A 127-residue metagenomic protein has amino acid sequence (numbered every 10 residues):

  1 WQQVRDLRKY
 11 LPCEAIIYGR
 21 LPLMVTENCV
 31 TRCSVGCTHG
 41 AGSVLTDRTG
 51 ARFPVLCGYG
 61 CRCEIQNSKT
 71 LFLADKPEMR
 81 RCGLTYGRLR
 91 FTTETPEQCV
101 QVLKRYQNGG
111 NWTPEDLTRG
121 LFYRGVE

Functional and structural regions predicted by a protein language model:
W1-E127: Active-site pocket-lining/capping segments in soluble small-molecule metabolic enzymes
